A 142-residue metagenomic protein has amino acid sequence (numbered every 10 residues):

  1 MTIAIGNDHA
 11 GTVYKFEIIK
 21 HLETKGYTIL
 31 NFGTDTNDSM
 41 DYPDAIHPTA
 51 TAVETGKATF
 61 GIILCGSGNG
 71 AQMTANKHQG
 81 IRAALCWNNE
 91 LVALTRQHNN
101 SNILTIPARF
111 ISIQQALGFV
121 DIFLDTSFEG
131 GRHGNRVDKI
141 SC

Functional and structural regions predicted by a protein language model:
T2-I3, A58-G61, G80-R82: Short active-site oxyanion
A4-G6, A10, N89-C142: C-terminal binding/interaction regions
A4-T24: Glycine-rich phosphate/diphosphate-binding loop of Rossmann-like nucleotide-binding domains
K20-I29, G80: Short helix-loop-beta junction
T28-S39: A short beta-strand-loop structural module common to alpha/beta enzyme folds
D38-H47: Structural motif
I46-I63: Short, structured active-site "lid" loops
I63-R109: Mid-chain, well-packed structural core segment of small domains
